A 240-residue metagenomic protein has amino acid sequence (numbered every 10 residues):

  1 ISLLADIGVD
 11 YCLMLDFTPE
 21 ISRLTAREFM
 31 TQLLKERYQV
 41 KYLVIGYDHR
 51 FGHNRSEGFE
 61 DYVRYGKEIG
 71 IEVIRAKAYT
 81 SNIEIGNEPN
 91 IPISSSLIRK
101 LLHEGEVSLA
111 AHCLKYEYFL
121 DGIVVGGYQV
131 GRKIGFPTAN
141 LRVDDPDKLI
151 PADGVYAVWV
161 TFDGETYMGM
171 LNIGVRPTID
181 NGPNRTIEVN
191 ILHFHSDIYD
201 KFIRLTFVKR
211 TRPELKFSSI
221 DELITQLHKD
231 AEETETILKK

Functional and structural regions predicted by a protein language model:
I1-I69: N-terminal Rossmann-like or analogous alpha/beta NTP/dinucleotide-binding catalytic cores that position adenine
L4, L43, A110, V158 (+1 more regions): Residue-level signal for inorganic ion chemistry
D16, Y47, K77, I173-V175: Short secondary-structure boundary segments
Q32, H112-C113, Q226: Generic alpha-helical secondary-structure signal
G70-N172: Glycine-rich, Lys/Arg-enriched anion-binding loops that position phosphate/diphosphate groups for phosphoryl
G127-K240: Phosphate/ribose-recognition catalytic cores of enzymes acting on nucleotide-derived substrates
